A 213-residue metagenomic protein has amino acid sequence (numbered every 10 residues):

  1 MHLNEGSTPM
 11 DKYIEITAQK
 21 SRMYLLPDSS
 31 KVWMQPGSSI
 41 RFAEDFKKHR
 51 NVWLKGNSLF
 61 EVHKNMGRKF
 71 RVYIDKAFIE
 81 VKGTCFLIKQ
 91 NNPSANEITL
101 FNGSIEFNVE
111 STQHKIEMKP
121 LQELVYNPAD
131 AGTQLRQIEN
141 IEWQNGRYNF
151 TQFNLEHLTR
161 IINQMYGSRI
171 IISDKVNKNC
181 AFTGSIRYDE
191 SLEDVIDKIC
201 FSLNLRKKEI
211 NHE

Functional and structural regions predicted by a protein language model:
M1-E213: A residue-level detector for the "anchor" residue at the start of short, highly conserved motifs
